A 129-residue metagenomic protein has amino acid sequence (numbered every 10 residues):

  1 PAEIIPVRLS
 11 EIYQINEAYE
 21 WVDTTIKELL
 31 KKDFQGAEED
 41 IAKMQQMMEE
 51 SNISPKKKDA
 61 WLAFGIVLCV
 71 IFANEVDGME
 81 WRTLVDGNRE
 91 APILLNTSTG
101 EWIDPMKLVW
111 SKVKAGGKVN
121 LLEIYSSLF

Functional and structural regions predicted by a protein language model:
P1-K58: N-terminal low-complexity, intrinsically disordered segments
V7-L29, V70-F72, E80, G87-L94 (+2 more regions): N-terminal, helix-rich and Lys/Arg-enriched segments in bacterial and organellar proteins
L30, Q35, D77, D86 (+2 more regions): Feature targets compositionally biased, intrinsically disordered low-complexity regions with long contiguous runs
F34-A37, I41, A63, V67 (+3 more regions): A sequence-level detector of short, solvent-exposed, charge-rich linear segments
E50-T97: Amphipathic, interaction-prone secondary-structure segments
I93-F129: A recognition module on extended beta-rich or small alphabeta surfaces enriched in W/G with H and D/E
